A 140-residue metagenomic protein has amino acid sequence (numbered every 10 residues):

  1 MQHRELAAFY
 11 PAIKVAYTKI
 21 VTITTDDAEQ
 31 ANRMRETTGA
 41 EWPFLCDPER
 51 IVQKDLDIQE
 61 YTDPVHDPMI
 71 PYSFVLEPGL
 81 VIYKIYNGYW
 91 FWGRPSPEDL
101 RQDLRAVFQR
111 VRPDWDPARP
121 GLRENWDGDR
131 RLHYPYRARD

Functional and structural regions predicted by a protein language model:
M1-D140: Chalcogenol-based redox active-site neighborhoods
